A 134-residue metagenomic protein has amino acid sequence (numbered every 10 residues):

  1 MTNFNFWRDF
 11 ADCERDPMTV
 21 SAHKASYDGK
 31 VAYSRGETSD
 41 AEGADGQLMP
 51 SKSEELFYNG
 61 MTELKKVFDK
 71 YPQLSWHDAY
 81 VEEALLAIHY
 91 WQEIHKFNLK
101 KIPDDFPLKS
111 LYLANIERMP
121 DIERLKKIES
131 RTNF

Functional and structural regions predicted by a protein language model:
M1-F134: Extracytoplasmic/secretory-pathway proteins
